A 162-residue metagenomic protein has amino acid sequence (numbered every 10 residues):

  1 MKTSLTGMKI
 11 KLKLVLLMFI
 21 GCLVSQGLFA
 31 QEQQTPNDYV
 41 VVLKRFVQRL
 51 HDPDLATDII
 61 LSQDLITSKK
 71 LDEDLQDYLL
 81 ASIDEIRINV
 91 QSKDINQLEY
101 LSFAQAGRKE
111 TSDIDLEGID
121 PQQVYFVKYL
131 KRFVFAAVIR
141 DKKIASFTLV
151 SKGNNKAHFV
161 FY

Functional and structural regions predicted by a protein language model:
M1-N37: Bacterial Sec-dependent N-terminal signal peptides
A30-L79: N-terminal export/targeting and maturation segments
I59-L116: Short solvent-exposed beta->alpha transition segments
Q105-Y162: Exposed beta-sheet edge and beta->alpha loop/turn motif
